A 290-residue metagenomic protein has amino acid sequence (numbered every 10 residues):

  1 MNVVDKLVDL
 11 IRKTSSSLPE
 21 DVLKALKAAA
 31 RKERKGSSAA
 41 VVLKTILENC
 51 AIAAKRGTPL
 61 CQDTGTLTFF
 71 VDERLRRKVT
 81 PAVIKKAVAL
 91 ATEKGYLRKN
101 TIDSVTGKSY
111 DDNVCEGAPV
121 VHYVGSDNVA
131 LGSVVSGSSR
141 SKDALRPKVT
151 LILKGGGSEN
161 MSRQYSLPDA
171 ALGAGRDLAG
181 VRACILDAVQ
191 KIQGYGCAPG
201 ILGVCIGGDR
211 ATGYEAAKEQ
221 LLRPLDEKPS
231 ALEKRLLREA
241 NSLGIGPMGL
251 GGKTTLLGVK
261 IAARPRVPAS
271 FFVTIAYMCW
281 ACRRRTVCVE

Functional and structural regions predicted by a protein language model:
M1-G137, D143-V204, D209-E290: Non-transmembrane, aqueous-exposed alpha-helical and coiled segments at domain scale
